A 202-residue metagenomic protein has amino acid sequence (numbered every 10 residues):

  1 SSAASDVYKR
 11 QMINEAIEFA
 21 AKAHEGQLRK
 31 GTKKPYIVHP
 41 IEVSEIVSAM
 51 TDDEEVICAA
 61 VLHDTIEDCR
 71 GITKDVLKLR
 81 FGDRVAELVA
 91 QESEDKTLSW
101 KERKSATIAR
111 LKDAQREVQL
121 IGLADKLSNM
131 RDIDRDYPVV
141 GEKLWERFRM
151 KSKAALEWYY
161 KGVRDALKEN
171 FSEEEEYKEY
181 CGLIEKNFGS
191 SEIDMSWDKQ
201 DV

Functional and structural regions predicted by a protein language model:
S1-Y8: Short, small-residue-biased leader/transition segments that mark boundaries at the very start of proteins
Y8, A21, E25, A49 (+2 more regions): Charged, amphipathic alpha-helical interaction segments
R10, N14-E18, I37, I57 (+2 more regions): Short, well-structured alpha-helical segments
M12, I17-I46, L88: Active-site flanking loop/helix segments enriched in acidic
E25, A90, S128-V139, D165-S172 (+2 more regions): Charged/polar positions within long, soluble alpha-helices
H39, S44-S152, K161: Divalent metal-dependent catalytic cores for phosphoryl transfer on phosphate-bearing substrates
Y159-V202: Charged phosphate-binding loop/patch that engages nucleotide di/tri-phosphates or the phosphate backbone of nucleic
